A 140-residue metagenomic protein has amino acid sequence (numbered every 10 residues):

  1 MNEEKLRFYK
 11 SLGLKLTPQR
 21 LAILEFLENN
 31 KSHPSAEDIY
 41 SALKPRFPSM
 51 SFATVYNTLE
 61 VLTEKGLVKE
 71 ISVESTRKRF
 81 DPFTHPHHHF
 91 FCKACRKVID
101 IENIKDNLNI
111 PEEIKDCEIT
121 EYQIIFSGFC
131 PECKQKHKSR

Functional and structural regions predicted by a protein language model:
M1-G13: Short, Lys/Arg-enriched N-terminal segment that forms or immediately precedes the first helix of a structured domain
L16-P18, N29-S35: Short capping segments at the starts of secondary-structure elements
L21-F26, D38: Pre-recognition alpha-helix immediately N-terminal to the DNA-recognition helix within helix-turn-helix or winged-helix
E25-N30, A42: Short amphipathic alpha-helical elements of helix-turn-helix/winged-helix folds
D38-K44, V55: A short acidic, leucine-rich amphipathic alpha-helix
V55-K65: Basic amphipathic alpha-helical segments that dock to polyanions
E64-R140: Non-DNA-binding regulatory cores of transcription-related proteins, predominantly C-terminal effector-binding
